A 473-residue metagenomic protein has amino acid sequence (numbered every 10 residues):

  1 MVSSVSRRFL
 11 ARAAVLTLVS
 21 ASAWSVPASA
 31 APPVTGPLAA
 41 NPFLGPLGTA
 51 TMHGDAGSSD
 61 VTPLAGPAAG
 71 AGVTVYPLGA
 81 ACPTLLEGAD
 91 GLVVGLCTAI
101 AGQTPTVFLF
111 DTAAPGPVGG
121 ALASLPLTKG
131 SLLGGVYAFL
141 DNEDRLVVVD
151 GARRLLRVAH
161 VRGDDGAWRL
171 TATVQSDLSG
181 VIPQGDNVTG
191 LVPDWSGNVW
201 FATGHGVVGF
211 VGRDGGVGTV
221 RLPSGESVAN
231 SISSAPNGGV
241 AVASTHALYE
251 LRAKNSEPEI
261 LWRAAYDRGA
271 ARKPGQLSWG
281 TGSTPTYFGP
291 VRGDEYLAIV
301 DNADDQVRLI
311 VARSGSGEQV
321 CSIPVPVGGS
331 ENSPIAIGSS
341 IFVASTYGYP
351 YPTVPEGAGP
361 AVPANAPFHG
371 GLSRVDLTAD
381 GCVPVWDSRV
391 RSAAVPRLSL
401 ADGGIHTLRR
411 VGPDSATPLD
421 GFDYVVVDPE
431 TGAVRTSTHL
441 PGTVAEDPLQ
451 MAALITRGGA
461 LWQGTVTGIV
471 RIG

Functional and structural regions predicted by a protein language model:
V2-L127, G135-V136, N142-R145, G468 (+1 more regions): Sequence/structural signature of beta-propeller modules and their immediately flanking N-terminal secretory/stalk
A68, A121-G130, R169-Q184, I260-S278 (+3 more regions): Surface-exposed loop and turn segments in beta-propeller and other repeat-based domains that flank or scaffold
P77-E87, P126-N142, L178-V192, G225-P236 (+5 more regions): Repeated scaffold domains used in trafficking and secretory/extracellular systems, primarily beta-propellers
V93-L96, R145-V149, N198-A202, G239-V242 (+5 more regions): Conserved beta-propeller blade signature
C97, E295-I299, N332-T443: Loop/turn-rich, solvent-exposed surfaces of beta-rich toroidal or solenoidal domains
I100-D111, A152-G163, H205-G212, H246-R252 (+4 more regions): Structural motif
L122-G134, A152-R153, A159-S196, T203-H205 (+2 more regions): Asp-box/WD-like beta-propeller blade repeats and closely related beta-sheet repeat scaffolds
D447-G473: Blade-level signature of beta-propeller repeat domains, shared across WD40, Kelch, NHL, RCC1 and BNR/Asp-box propellers
